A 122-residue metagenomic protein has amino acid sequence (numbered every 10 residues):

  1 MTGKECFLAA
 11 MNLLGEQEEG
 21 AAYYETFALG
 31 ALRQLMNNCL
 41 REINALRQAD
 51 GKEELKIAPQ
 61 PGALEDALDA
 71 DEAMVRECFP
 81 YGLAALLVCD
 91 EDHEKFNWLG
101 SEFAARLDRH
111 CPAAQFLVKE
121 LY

Functional and structural regions predicted by a protein language model:
M1-L64, W98, R106-Y122: Conserved short "hinge" loops at termini or chain/domain junctions
E19, D90-E91: Residues in soluble alpha-helical coiled-coils and helical-bundle/repeat scaffolds
Y24-E25, L68-C78: Structural motif
G62-D66, Y81-G82: Active-site-adjacent structural patch at catalytic or cofactor/ligand-binding sites
E77-D90: Short, hydrophobic/amphipathic alpha-helical patches that form generic packing surfaces within helical domains
A85, G100-F103: Small-residue hotspots
D92-G100: Short conserved catalytic/interaction loops centered on acidic-Pro-aromatic/His motifs
